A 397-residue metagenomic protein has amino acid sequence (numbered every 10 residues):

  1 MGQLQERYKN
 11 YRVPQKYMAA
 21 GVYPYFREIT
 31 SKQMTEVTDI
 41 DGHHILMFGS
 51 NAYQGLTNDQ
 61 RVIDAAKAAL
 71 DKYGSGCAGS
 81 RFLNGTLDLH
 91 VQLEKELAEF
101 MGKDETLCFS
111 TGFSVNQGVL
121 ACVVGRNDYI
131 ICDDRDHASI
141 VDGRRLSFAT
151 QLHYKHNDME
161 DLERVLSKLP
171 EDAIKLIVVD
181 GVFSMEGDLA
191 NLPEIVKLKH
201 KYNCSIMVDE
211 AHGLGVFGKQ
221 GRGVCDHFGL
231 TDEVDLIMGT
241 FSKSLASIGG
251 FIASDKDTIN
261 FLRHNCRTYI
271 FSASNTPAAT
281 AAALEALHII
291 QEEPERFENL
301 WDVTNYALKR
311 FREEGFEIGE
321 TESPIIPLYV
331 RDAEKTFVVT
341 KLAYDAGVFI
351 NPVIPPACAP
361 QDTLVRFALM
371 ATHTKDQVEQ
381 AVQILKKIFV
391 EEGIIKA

Functional and structural regions predicted by a protein language model:
E6-S75, C204: N-terminal "arm"/small-domain region of PLP-dependent enzymes with the aminotransferase-like
Q60, D64, A68-K72, K95 (+3 more regions): PLP-dependent enzyme catalytic core of the Aspartate aminotransferase-like
D64, A68-G112: Conserved N-terminal alpha-helix of the aminotransferase class I/II PLP-enzyme fold
V119-A138: Conserved PLP-anchoring active-site segment centered on the Schiff-base-forming lysine
L152, H156-V208: Active-site phosphate-binding strand-loop segment of PLP-dependent enzymes
Q220, D226-F261: Active-site PLP attachment segment
S274-E293, V303-N305, R312: Structural motif of enzymes handling amino- and sulfur-group chemistry
E298-N305, R312-A346, A357, Q361-D362 (+1 more regions): Conserved PLP-binding catalytic core of the aspartate aminotransferase-like
